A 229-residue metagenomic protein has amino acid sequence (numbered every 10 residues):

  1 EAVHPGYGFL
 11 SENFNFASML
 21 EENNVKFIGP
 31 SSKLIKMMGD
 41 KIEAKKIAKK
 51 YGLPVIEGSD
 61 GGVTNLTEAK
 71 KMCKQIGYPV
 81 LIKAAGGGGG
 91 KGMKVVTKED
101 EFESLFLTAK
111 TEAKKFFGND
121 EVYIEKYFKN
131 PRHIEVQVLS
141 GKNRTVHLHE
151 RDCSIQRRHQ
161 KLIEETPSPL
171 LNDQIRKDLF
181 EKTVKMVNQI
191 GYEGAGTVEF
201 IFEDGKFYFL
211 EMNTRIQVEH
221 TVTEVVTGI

Functional and structural regions predicted by a protein language model:
E1-V198, F202-V226: N-terminal beta-alpha lobe that positions the nucleotide/phosphoryl donor in ATP/NTP-coupled carboxylate activation
